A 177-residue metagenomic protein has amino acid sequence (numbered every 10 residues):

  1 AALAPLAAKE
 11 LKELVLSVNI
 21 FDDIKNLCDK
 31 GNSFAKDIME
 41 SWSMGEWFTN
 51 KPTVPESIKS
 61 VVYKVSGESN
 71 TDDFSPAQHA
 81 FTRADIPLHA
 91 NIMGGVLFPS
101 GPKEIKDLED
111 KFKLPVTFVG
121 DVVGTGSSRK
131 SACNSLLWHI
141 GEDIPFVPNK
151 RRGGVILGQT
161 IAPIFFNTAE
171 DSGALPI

Functional and structural regions predicted by a protein language model:
A4-P5, K9-I177: Fe-S-dependent hydro-lyases/dehydratases of central metabolism
